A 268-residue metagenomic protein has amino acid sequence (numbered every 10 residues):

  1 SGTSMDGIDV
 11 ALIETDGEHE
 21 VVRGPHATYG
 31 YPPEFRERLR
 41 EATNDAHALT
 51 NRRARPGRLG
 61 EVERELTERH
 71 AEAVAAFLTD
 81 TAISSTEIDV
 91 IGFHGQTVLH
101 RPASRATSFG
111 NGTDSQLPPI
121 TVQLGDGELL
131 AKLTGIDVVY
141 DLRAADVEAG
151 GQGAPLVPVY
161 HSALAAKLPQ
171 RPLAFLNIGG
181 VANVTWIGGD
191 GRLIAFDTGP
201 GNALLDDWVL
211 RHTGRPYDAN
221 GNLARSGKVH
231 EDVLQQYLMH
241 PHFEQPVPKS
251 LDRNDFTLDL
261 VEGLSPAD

Functional and structural regions predicted by a protein language model:
S1-G24, R171-G188: Gly/Thr-rich phosphate-binding beta-strand-loop-beta motif of the actin/hexokinase/Hsp70
G2, I91, L130: Divalent metal-coordination and catalytic microenvironments
G7-R36, I194-D268: Conserved ATP-utilizing enzyme core subdomain
D9-A11, R40, T67, A71 (+6 more regions): Predominant activation on well-ordered alpha-helical scaffold segments within soluble catalytic domains
V22-E63: Conserved non-catalytic scaffold segment of RNase H-like nuclease domains
Y31, A54, R58, V62-R69 (+4 more regions): Catalytic cores of large soluble enzymes that bind and process phosphate-bearing ligands
A46-L124: Short beta-strand-loop/turn "lid" adjacent to the catalytic site in phosphate-handling enzymes
D114-T121, E128, K132-R215: Phosphate-binding/catalytic loop of phosphoryl-transfer enzymes
